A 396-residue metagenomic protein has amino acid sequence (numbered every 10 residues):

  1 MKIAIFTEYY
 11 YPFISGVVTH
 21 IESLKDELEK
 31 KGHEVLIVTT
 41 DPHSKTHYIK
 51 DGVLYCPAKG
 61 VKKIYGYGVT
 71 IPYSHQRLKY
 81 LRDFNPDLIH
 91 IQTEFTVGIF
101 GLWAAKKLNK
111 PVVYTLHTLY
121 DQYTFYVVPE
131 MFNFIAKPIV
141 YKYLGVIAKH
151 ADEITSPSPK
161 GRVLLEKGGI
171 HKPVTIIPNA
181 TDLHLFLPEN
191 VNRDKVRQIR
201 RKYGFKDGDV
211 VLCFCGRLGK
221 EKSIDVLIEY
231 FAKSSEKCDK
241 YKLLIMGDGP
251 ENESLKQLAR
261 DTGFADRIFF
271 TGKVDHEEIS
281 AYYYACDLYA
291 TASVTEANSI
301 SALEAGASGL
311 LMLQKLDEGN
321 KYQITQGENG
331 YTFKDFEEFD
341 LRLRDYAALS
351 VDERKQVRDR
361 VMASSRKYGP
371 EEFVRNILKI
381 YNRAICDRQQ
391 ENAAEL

Functional and structural regions predicted by a protein language model:
M1-K45, I49-Y55, L378, Q389 (+1 more regions): N-terminal subdomain of nucleotide-sugar transferases
D41, K160, A180: Carbohydrate-associated surface elements
I147-A148, K273-V274, A281-C286: Short alpha-helical donor nucleotide-sugar binding micro-motif in glycosyltransferases
R200, K206-F231: Conserved donor-binding/catalytic core segment of Leloir-type glycosyltransferases
E253-V274: Nucleotide-activated donor-binding/catalytic signature segment of Leloir-type glycosyltransferases, i.e., the conserved
V294: Aromatic "clamp/platform" in nucleotide-sugar-dependent glycosyltransferases that forms part of the donor/acceptor
L311-Q314: Short hydrophobic beta-strand element within catalytic cores of glycosyltransferases and related nucleotide-activated
K321-D345: Change "using UDP/GDP/dTDP sugars" to "using nucleotide sugars
